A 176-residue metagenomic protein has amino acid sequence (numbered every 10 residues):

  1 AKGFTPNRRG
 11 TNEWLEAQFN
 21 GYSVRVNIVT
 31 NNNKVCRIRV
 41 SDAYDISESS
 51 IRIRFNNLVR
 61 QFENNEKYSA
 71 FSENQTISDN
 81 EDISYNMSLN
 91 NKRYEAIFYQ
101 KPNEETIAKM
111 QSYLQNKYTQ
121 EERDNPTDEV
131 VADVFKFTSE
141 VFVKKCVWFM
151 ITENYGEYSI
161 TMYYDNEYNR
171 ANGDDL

Functional and structural regions predicted by a protein language model:
A1-R25, I51: Short N-terminal edge-element motif at the start of the domain
G3, Y118, V131-T138, V143: A sensor for short, sequence-defined functional sites
E13, V35-C36, G156-Y158: Hydrophobic residues embedded in beta-strands of well-ordered beta-sheets
E13-N20, F62, F135-F142: Short, solvent-exposed secondary-structure boundary motifs
Y22-V130, L176: Long, charged/polar, surface-exposed segments that mediate recognition or autoinhibition
C36-V40, F149, I160-M162: Short, well-ordered beta-strand elements
F149-Y155: Short, exposed beta-strand-loop hairpins at the edges of beta-sheets in extracellular/periplasmic proteins
G156-L176: Short, low-complexity, Pro/Ser/Thr/Gly-rich segments in the mature regions of secreted, periplasmic
